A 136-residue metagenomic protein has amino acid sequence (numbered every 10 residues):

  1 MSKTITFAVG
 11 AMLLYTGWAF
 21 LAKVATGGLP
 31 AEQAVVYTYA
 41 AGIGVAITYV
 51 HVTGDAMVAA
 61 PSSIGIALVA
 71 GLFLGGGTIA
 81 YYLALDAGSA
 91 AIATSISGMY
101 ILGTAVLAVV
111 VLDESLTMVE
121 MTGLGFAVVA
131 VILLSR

Functional and structural regions predicted by a protein language model:
M1-G10, A22-E32, Y37, A41-L68 (+2 more regions): Membrane-interface interhelical linkers
V9, S95, M99-L102: Transmembrane alpha-helical cores of Major Facilitator Superfamily
M12, T16-F20, I43-I47, H51 (+5 more regions): Hydrophobic/small/kink-forming positions within alpha-helical transmembrane segments of polytopic membrane proteins
T38-Y39, S97, E120, L124: Residue-level recognition of transmembrane alpha-helices in multi-pass small-molecule transporters/permeases
S62, A93-S95: Non-cytosolic membrane-interface motifs at loop->transmembrane helix junctions
S89-A91: Juxtamembrane/disordered regions of integral membrane proteins
L102-V119: C-terminal transmembrane-helix exit sites in multi-pass transporters
V119-R136: Hydrophobic transmembrane alpha-helices of multi-pass small-molecule transport proteins
